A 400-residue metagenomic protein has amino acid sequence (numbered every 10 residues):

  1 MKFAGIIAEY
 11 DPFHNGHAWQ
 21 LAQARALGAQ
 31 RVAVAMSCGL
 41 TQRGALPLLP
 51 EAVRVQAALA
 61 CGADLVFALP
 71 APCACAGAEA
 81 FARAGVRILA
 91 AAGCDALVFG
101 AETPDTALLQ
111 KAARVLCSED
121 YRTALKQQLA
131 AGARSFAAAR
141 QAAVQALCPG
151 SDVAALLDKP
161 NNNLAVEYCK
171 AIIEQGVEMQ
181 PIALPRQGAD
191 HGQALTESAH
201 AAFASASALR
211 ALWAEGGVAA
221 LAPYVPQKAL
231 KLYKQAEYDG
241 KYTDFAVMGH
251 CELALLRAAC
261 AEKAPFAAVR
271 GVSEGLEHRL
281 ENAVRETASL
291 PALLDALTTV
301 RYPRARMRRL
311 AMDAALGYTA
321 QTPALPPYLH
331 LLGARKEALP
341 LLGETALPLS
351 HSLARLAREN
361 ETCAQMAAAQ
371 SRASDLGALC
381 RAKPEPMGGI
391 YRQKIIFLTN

Functional and structural regions predicted by a protein language model:
M1-R54: N-terminal catalytic cores of NTP/NDP-binding nucleotidyl/phosphoryl-transfer enzymes
I7-A8, T41-Q42, A58, P72-C73 (+1 more regions): Short, contiguous strand/loop micro-motifs
R25, L59, V86-A90: Non-catalytic positions within long, well-ordered alpha-helices that form the structural scaffold/packing of enzyme
Q30, D64, D95: Receiver (REC) domain switch/active-site residues of two-component response regulators
M36-L40, F67, C73: Glycine-rich phosphate/pyrophosphate-binding loops and their adjacent beta-strand/loop elements at enzyme active sites
P47-E51, L59, A78, A82: Generic structural signal for well-ordered secondary structure
V55-P70: A glycine-rich helix N-cap at a beta->alpha junction
A68-N400: Active-site cores that bind ATP or allylic diphosphates and position pyrophosphate for catalysis
